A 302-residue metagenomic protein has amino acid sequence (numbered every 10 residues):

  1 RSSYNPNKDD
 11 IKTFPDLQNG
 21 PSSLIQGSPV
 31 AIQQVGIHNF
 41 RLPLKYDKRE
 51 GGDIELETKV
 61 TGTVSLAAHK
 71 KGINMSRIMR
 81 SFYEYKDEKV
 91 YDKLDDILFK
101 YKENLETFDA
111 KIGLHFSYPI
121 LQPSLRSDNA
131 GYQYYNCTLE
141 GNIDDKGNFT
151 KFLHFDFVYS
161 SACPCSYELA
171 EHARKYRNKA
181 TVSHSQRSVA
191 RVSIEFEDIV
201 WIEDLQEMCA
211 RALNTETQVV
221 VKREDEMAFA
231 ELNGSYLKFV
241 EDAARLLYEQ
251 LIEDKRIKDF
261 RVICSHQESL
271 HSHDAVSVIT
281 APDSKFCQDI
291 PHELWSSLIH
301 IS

Functional and structural regions predicted by a protein language model:
R1-S302: N-terminal intrinsically disordered, cationic/polar leader segments that include organellar targeting peptides
